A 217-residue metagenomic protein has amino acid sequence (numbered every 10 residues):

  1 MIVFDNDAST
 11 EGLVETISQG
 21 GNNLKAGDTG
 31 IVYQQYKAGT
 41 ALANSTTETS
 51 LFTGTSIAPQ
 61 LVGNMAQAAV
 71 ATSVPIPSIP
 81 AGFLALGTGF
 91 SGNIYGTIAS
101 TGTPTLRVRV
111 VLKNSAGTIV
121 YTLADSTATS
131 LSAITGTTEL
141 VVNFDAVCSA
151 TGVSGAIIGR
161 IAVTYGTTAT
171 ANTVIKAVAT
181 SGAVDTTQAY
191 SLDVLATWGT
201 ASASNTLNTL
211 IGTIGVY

Functional and structural regions predicted by a protein language model:
I2-A26: Short, surface-exposed terminal/edge motifs of secreted or surface/virion proteins that either
V3, D7, G27-Y217: Surface-exposed molecular-recognition determinants
